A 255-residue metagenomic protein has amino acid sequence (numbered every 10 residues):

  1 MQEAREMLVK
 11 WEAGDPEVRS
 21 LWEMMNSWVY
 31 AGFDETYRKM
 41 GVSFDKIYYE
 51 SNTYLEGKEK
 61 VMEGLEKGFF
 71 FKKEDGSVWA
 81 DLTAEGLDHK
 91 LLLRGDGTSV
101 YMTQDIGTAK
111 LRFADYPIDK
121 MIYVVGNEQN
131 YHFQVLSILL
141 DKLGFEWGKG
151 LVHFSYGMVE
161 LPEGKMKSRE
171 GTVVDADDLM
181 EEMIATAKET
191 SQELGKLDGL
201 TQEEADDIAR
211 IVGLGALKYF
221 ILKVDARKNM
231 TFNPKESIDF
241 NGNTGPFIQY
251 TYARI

Functional and structural regions predicted by a protein language model:
M1-I255: NTP-dependent nucleotidyl-transfer catalytic core
